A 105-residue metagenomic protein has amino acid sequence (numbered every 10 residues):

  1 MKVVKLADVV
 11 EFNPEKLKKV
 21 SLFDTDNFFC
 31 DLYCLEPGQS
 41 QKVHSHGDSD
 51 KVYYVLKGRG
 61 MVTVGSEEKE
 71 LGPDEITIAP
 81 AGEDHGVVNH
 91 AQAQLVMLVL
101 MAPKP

Functional and structural regions predicted by a protein language model:
M1-N27, K42, T63, T77: A short, N-terminal "cap"/entry segment at the start of jelly-roll beta-barrel domains of the cupin/DSBH fold
L17, G47-S49: Compact, glycine-rich, soluble single-domain proteins
F28, R59, E67-K69: Well-ordered beta-strand scaffold positions
D31-H46: Conserved short histidine dyad/triad with adjacent acidic residue
D50, Y54-G60: Glycine- and acidic-residue-biased ligand/ion/polar-headgroup-sensing regions
E67-A81: Short acidic-glycine-tyrosine-enriched beta hairpin
A81-P105: Ligand-binding loop in jelly-roll beta-barrel domains
